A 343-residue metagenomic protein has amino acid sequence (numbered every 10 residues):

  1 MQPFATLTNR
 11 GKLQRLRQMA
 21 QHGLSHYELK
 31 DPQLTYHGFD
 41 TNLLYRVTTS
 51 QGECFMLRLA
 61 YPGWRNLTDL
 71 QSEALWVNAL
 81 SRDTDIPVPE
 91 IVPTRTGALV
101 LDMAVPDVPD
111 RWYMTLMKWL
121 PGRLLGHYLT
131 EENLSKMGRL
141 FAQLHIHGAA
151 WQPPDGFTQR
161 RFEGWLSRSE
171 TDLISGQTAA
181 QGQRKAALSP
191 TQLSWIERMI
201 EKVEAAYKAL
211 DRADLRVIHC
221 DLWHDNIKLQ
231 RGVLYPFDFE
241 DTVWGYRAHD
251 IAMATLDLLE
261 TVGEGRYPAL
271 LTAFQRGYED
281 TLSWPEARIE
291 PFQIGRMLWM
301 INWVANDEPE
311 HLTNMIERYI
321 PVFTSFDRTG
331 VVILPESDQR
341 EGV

Functional and structural regions predicted by a protein language model:
M1-T96, R231-V233, D338-V343: Conserved NTP-binding catalytic cores of kinases and kinase-like/nucleotidyltransferase enzymes across multiple kinase
P3-L7, G182, R266-A269, N302-V343: ATP/Mg2+ or Mg2+-diphosphate-binding catalytic cores that bind nucleotide phosphates or diphosphates via glycine-rich
D40-T48, M56-L57, I91, E204-H249 (+1 more regions): Active-site acidic catalytic loop and adjacent metal/ATP-binding pocket of ATP-dependent phosphoryl transfer enzymes
S50-P153: ATP-binding pocket architecture of kinase catalytic cores
P62, G97, D110, M114-H127 (+2 more regions): A glycine-centered beta->alpha junction motif in the catalytic cores of kinase/phosphotransferase enzymes
H127-P190: A cross-family kinase active-site recognition segment
E132, S283-I294: All-alpha amphipathic helical-bundle segments outside canonical DNA-binding/catalytic cores that form hydrophobic
A248-L282, R296-H311: Active-site activation/catalytic loop segments of kinase-like enzymes and analogous catalytic loops in related
